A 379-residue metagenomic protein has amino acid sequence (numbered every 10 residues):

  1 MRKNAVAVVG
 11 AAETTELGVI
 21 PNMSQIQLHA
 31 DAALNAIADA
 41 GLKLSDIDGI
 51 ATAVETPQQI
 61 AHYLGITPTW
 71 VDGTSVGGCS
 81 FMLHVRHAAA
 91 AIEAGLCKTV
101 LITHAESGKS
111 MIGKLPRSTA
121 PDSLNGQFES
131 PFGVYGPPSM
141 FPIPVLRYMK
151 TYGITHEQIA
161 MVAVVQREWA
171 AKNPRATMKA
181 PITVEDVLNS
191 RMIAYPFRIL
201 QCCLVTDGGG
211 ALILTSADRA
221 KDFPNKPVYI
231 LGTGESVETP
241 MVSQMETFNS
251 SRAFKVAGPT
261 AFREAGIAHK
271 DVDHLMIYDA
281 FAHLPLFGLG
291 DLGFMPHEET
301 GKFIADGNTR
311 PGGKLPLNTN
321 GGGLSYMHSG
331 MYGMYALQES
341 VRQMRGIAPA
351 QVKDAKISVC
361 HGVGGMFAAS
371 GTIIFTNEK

Functional and structural regions predicted by a protein language model:
M1-C79, H87, P144, Y148-T155 (+5 more regions): Conserved active-site "lid/cap" helical segment
M1-I26, M161, M192-V256, D306-N320 (+5 more regions): Condensing-enzyme catalytic core mediating Claisen C-C bond formation in acyl metabolism
R2, A51-T103, S107-M140, M178-L204 (+3 more regions): Conserved catalytic cysteine-centered active-site region of acyl-thioester-dependent Claisen-condensing enzymes
I20-P21, M111-R117, A171-R175, M241-S243 (+3 more regions): Short acidic, glycine/serine/threonine-rich loops at helix termini
L44-A53, W70-D72, V100-A105, E157-V165 (+5 more regions): Beta-strand segments within the central parallel beta-sheet cores of soluble alpha/beta enzyme folds
P57-L64, V242-E246, D279-K302, G313 (+1 more regions): Short glycine/threonine-rich loop-to-helix capping motif typified by GTGT followed within a few residues by an Asp-Pro
V76-E106, P138-K172, L212-D218, M327-A348: Active-site-proximal alpha-helical scaffold in enzymes
S251-K255, P259-A282, D291-F294, L324-H328: Extended C-terminal subregions enriched in glycine
